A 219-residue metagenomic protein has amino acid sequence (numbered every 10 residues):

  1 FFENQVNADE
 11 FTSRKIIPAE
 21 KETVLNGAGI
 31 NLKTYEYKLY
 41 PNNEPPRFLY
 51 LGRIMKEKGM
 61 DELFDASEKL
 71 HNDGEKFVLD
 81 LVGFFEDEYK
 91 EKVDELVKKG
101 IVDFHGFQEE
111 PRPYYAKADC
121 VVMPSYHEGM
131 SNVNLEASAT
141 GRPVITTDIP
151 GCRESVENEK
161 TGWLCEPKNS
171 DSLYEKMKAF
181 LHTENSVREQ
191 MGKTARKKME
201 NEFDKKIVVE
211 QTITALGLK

Functional and structural regions predicted by a protein language model:
F1-K21: A short, active-site helix/loop in glycosyltransferases that binds the activated sugar's phosphate group
Q5-N7, V24-Y35, E86, I213: Short beta-strand->alpha-helix junction loop in the catalytic core of nucleotide-activated group-transfer enzymes
N7-E10, K69, V78-H105: Short, structured helix-loop element that forms part of the nucleotide-activated donor/catalytic region
F11-S13, E20, G27-P45, P113: Acidic anion/phosphate-binding donor-loop and adjacent secondary structure in glycosyltransferase catalytic cores
P46, Y50-K69, L79, W163 (+1 more regions): A conserved mid-protein helix/loop that constitutes part of the nucleotide-sugar donor-binding site
F107, Y126: Aromatic "clamp/platform" in nucleotide-sugar-dependent glycosyltransferases that forms part of the donor/acceptor
P143-T146, V156: Short hydrophobic beta-strand element within catalytic cores of glycosyltransferases and related nucleotide-activated
N158-E159, W163-S170, A179-N185: Conserved acidic donor-binding segment of nucleotide-sugar-dependent glycosyltransferases
